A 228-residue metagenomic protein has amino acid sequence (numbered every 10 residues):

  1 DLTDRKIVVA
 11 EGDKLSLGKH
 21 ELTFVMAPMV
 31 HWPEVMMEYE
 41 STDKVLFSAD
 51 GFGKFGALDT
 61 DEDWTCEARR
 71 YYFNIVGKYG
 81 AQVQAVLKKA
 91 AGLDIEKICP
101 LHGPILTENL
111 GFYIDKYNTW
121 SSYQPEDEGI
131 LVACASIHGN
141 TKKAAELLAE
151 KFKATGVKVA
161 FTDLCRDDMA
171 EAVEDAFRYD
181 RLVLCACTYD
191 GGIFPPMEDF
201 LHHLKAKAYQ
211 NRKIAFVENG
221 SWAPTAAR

Functional and structural regions predicted by a protein language model:
D1-L15: Active-site HxH/HxHxD metal-binding segment of metal-dependent hydrolases
E21-E108: Metallo-beta-lactamase
Y39, L46, G129-A133, A215: Conserved beta-strand elements of the Class I
S48, L101, A133-A135, T162 (+1 more regions): Short hydrophobic segments within beta-strands
C99-E126, D199: Short N-terminal or domain-adjacent regulatory/targeting segments
A145-A160: Short helix-loop-beta junction
R166-R228: Helix-loop-strand module that forms the ligand-binding subsite of alpha/beta enzymes
